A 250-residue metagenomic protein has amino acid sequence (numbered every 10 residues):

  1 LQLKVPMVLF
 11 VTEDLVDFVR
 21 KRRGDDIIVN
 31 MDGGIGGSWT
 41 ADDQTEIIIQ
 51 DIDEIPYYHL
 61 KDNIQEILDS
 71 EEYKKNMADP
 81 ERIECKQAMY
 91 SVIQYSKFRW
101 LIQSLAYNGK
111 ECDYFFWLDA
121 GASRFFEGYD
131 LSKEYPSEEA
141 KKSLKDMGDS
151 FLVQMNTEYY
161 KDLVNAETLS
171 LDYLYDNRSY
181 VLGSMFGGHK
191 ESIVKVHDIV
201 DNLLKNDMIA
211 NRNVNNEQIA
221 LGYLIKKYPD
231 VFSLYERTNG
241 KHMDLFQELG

Functional and structural regions predicted by a protein language model:
L1-P6, R22-I27: Short, acidic, metal-binding catalytic loop of nucleotide-sugar glycosyltransferases
L9-V11: Short beta-strand/turn micro-motifs composed of small residues that flank or help shape donor/cofactor-binding pockets
E13-R20, K161-L163: Short, charged/polar "capping" segments at the starts of alpha-helices and the immediately preceding loops
K21-R23, D62, Y129-L131, D198-V200: Short coil/turn segments at secondary-structure boundaries
D25-G109: Active-site-proximal specificity loops/subdomain of glycosyltransferases
M89, I93-L152: GT-A fold catalytic core of metal-dependent nucleotide-sugar glycosyltransferases, centered on the diacidic
A122-G128, D149-F151, E158, E167-G250: Catalytic core and acceptor-binding pocket of nucleotide-sugar-dependent glycosyltransferases
